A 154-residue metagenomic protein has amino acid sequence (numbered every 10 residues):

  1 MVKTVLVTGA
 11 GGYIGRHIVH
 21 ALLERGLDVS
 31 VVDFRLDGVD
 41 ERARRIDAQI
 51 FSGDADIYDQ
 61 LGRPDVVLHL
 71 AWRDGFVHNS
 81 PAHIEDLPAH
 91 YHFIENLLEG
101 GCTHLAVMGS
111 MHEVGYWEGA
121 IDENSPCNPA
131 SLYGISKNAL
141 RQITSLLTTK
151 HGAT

Functional and structural regions predicted by a protein language model:
V5-R25: N-terminal Rossmann NAD(P)H-binding glycine-rich loop of SDR-like oxidoreductase domains
T8, V32, V67-L70, L105-M111: SDR active-site strand-loop-helix element
L27-G38: Conserved glycine-rich Rossmann-like NAD(P)H-binding loop of the short-chain dehydrogenase/reductase
E41-A55: Rossmann-fold cofactor-recognition segment
F51-P88: NAD(P)H-binding glycine-rich loop region in Rossmannoid oxidoreductase-like domains and their noncatalytic homologs
P81-H92, C127, S131, I135-N138: Glycine-rich NAD(P)-binding loop of the Rossmann-fold in SDR/ketoreductase-type enzymes
H92-L132: Conserved Rossmann-fold NAD(P)-dependent oxidoreductase catalytic core, especially the SDR/UDP-sugar
A130-T154: Active-site Tyr-X1-5-Lys
